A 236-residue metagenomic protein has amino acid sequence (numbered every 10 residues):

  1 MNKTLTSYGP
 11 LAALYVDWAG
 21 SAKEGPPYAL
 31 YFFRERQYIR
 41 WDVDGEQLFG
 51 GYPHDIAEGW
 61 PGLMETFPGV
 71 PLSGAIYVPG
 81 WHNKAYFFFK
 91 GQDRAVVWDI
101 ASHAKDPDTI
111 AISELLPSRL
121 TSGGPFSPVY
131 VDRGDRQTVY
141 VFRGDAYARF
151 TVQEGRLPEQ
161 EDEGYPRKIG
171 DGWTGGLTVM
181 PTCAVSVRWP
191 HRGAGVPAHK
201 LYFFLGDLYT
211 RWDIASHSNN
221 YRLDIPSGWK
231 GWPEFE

Functional and structural regions predicted by a protein language model:
M1-E236: Disulfide-stabilized extracellular ectodomains of secreted/luminal proteins, especially beta-rich
